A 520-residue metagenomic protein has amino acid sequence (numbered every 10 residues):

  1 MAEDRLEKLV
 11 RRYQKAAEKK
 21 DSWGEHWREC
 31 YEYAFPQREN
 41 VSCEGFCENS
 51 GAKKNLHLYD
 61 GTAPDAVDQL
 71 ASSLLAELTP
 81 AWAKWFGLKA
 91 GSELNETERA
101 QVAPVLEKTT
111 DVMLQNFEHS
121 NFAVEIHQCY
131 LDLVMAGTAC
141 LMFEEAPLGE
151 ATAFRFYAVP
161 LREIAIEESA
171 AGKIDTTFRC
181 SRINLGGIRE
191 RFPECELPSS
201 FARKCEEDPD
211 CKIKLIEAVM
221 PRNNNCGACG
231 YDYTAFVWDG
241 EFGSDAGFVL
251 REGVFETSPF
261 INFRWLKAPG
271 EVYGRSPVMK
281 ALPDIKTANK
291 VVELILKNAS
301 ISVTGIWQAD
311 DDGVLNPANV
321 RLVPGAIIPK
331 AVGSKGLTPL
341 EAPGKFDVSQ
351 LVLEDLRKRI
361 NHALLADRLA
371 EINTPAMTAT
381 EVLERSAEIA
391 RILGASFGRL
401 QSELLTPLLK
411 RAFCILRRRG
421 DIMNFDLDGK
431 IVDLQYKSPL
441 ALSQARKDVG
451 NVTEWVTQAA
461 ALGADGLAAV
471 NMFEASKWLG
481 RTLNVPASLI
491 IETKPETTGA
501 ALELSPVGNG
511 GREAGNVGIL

Functional and structural regions predicted by a protein language model:
M1-E207: Extended, helix-rich architectural segments
M1-H26, C30-F35, E39, T304-L520: C-terminal anchoring/interaction modules
Q14, E145-R321: Structured, contiguous alpha/beta core segments that scaffold functional sites
T62, A66-L78, T109, M113 (+5 more regions): Short, Φ-rich (hydrophobic/aromatic) sequence segments
L94, E98, I126, Y273 (+2 more regions): Residue-level detector of alpha-helix boundaries and kinks
Q101, V105, T109, K280 (+5 more regions): Short amphipathic alpha-helical segments
